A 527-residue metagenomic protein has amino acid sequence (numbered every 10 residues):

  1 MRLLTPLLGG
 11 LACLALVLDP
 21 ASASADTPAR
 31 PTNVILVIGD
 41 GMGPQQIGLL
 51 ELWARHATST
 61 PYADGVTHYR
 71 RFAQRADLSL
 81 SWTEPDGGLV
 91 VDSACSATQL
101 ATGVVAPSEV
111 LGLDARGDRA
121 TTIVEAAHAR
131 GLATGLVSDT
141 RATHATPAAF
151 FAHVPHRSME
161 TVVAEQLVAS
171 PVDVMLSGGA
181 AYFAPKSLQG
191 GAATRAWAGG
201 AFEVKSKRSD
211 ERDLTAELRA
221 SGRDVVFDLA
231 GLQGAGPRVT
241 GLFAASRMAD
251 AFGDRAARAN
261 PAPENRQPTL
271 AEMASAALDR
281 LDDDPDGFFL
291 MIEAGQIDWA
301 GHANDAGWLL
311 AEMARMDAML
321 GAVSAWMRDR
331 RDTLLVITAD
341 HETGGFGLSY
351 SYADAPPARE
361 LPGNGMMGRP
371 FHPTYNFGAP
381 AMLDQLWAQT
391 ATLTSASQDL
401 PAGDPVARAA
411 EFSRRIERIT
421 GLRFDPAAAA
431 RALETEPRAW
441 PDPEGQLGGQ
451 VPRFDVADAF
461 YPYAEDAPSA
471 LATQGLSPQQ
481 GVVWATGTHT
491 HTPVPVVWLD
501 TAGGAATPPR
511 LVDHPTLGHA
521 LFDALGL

Functional and structural regions predicted by a protein language model:
M1-L4: Positively charged n-region of N-terminal signal peptides that target proteins for export
P6-D19: Bacterial N-terminal signal peptides
A23-A25: Boundary at the C-terminal end of the N-terminal hydrophobic targeting segment
P31-N33, M42-T98, T143-L527: A post-motif C-terminal structural segment
G87, T102, P107-V110: Substrate-binding/charge-relay-adjacent region of secreted/lumenal peptidase catalytic domains
L113-R119: Glycine-rich anion/phosphate-binding loops
V124-E125, A129-A148: Glycine-rich phosphate/pyrophosphate-binding loops and their adjacent beta-strand/loop elements at enzyme active sites
